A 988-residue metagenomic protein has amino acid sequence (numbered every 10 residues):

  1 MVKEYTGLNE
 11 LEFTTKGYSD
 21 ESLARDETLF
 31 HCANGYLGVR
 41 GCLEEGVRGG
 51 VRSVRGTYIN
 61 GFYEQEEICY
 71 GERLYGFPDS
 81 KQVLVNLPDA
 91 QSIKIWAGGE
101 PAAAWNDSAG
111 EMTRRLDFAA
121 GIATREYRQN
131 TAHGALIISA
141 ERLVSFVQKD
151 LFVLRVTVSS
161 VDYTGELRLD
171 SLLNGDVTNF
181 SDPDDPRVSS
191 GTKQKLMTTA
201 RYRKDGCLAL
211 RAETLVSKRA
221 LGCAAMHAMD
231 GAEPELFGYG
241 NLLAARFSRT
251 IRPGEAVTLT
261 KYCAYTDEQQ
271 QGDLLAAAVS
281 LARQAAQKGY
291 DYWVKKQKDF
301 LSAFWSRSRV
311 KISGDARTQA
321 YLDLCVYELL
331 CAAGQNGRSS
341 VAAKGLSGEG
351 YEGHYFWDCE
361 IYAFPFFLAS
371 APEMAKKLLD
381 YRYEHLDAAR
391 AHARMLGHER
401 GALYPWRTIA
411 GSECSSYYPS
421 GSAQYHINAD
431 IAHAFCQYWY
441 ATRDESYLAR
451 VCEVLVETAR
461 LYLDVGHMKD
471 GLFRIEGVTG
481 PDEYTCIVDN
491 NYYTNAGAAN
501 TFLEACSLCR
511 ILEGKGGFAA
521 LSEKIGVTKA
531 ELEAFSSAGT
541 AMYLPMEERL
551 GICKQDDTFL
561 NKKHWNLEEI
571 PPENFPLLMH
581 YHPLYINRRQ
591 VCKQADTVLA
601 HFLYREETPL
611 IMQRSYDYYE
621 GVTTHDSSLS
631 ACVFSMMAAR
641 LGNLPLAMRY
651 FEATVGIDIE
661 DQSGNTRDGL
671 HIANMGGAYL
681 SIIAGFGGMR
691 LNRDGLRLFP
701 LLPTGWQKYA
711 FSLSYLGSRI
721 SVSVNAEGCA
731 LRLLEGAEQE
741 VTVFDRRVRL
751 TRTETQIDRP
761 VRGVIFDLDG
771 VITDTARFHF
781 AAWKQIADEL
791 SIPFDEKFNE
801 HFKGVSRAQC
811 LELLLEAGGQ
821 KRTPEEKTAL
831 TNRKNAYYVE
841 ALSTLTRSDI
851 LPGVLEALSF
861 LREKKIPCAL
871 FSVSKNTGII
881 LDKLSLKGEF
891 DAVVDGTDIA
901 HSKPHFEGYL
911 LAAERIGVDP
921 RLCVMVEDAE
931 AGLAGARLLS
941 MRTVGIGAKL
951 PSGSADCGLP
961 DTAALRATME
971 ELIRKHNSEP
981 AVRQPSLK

Functional and structural regions predicted by a protein language model:
M1-G350, H582-P583, V743: Acidic/polar, glycine-enriched structural segments that form the non-catalytic walls/loops of the carbohydrate-binding
D79-T131, I137, P609-Q613, E620 (+1 more regions): Non-catalytic C-terminal accessory modules of carbohydrate-active enzymes
A333-S347, E373-H433, W439, E445-L448 (+4 more regions): Helix-terminus loop motifs that line ligand-binding clefts
Y355-E384, L503, S507-R510, E523-R667: Active-site core of glycosidic bond-cleaving carbohydrate-active enzymes
P760-R762, S859, K875-K988: Asp-based, Mg2+/Mn2+-dependent phosphohydrolase catalytic module
V761-E800: Active-site neighborhood of HAD-like aspartate-dependent phosphohydrolases
P793, E816-P852: Metal-dependent phosphoesterase signature
E840-L870: Short, acidic loop-to-helix structural element flanking the phosphoryl-transfer center in phosphate-processing enzymes
